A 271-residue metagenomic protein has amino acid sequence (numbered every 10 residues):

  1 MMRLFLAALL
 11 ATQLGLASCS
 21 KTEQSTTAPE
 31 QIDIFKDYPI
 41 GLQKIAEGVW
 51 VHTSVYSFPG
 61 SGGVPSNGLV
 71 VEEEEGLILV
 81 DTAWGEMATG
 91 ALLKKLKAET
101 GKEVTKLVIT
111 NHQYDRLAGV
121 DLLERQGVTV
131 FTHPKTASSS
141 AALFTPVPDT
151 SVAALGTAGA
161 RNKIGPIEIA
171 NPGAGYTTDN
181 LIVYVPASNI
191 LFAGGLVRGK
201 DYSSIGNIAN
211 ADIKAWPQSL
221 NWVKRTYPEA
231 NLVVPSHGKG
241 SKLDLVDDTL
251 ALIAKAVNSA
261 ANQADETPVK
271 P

Functional and structural regions predicted by a protein language model:
L4-F5, Q13, E23-K36, G41 (+1 more regions): Accessory terminal helices/loops
G15-S18: C-terminal motif of bacterial Sec signal peptides marking the signal peptidase cleavage site
P29, D37-I40, K44-I45, P134-G173 (+2 more regions): Metallo-beta-lactamase
K44-K94, I182-G195: Conserved beta-strand hairpin/beta-sheet module of binuclear metal-dependent hydrolase folds, prominently
T53-S66, A142, D201-N210: Acidic/histidine-rich helix-loop elements that form or flank divalent-metal/phosphate-binding sites at the catalytic
Y56-P59, L77, W84-M87, H112-L117 (+6 more regions): Solvent-exposed loop/turn segments at secondary-structure junctions within structured extracellular/periplasmic domains
E74-I78, M87-F131, P228-E229: Active-site metal-binding motif and surrounding structural segment of the metallo-beta-lactamase
G76-L77, W84-G85, P172-D244, D248: Metallo-beta-lactamase
